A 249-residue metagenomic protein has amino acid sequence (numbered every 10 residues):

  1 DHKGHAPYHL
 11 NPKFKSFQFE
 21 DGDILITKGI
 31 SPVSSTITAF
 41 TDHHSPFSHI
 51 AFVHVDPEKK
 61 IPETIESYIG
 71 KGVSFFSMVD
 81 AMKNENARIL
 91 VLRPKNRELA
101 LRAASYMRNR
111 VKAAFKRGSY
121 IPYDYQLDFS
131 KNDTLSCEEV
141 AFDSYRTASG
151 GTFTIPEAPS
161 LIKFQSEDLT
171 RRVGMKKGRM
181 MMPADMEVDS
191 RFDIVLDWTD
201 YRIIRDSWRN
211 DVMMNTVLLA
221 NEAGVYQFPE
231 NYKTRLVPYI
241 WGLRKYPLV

Functional and structural regions predicted by a protein language model:
D1-V249: Cysteine-nucleophile amide-bond enzymes
